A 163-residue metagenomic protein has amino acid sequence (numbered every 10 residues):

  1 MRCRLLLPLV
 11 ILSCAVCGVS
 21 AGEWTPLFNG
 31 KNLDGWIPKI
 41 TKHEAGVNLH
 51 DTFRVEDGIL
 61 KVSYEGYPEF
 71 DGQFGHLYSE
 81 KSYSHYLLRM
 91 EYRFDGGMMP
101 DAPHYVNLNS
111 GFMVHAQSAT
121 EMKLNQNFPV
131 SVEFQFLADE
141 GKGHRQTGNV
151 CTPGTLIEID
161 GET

Functional and structural regions predicted by a protein language model:
M1-L7: Bacterial N-terminal signal peptides that target proteins for export
P8-C17: Bacterial N-terminal signal peptides
V19-T163: Carbohydrate-interacting regions of secretory-pathway proteins
